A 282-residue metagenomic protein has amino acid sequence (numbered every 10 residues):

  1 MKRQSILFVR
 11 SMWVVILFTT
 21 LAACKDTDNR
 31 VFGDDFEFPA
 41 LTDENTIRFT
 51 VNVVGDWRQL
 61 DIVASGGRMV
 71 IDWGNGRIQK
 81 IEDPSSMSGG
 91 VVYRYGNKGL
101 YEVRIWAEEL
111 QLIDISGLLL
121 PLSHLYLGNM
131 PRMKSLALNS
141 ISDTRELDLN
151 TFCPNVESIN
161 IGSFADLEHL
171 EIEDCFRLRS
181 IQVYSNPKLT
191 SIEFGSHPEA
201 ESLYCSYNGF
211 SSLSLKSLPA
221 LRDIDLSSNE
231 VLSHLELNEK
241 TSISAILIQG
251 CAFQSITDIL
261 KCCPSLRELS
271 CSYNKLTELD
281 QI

Functional and structural regions predicted by a protein language model:
M1-F8: N-terminal secretory signal peptides that target proteins for export/translocation
S5, V15, V70, S191 (+3 more regions): Generic short N-terminal amphipathic or hydrophobic helices
S11-T20: Bacterial N-terminal signal peptides
C24-S142, P154, S163, F176 (+2 more regions): N-terminal capping/linker segments that flank leucine-rich repeat
I113, L125, L136, T144-L147 (+8 more regions): Canonical leucine-rich repeat
I115-L120, A137-D143, T151-C153, N160-D166 (+10 more regions): Concave beta-strand-loop units of leucine-rich repeat
G128-P131, N150-F152, G162, E173 (+5 more regions): C-terminal helix/turn sub-motif of individual leucine-rich repeats
